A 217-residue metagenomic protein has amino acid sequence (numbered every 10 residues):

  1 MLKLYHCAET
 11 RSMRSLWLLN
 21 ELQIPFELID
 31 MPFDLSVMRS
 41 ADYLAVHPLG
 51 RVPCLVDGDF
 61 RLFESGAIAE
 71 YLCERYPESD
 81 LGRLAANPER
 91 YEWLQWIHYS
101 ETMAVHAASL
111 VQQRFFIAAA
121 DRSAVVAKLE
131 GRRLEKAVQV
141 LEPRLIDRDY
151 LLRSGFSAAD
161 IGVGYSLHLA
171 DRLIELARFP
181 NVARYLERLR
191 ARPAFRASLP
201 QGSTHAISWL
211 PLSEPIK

Functional and structural regions predicted by a protein language model:
M1-V125: GST-like domain detector, emphasizing the conserved glutathione-binding G-site in the N-terminal thioredoxin-like
L19, L55, I68, L141 (+2 more regions): Residue-level signal for nonpolar/aromatic packing positions in well-ordered secondary structure
F33-D34, A159, S203: Conserved beta-strand edge residues that scaffold enzyme active sites
C73, S166-L167, L199: Active-site-flanking alpha-helical
L84-A85, A197-H205: Short, flexible loop/turn segments with low-complexity composition
S100-A191: GST-like fold's C-terminal all-alpha helical module
G202-K217: Acidic/histidine-enriched, glycine/proline-rich intrinsically disordered or flexible terminal extensions
